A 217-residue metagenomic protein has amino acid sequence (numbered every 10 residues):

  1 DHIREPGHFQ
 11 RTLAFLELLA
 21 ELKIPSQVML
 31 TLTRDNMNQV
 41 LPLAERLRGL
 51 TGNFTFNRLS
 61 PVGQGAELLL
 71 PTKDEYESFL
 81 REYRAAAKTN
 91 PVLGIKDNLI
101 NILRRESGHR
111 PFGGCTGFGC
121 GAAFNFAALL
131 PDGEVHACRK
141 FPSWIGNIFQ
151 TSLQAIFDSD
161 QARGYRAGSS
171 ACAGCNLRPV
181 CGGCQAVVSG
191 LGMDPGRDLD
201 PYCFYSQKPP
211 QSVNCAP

Functional and structural regions predicted by a protein language model:
D1-D132, H136-K140, W144: Radical SAM enzyme [4Fe-4S]-AdoMet core and its adjacent flexible, acidic and glycine-rich loops/tails across
V135, R139-P217: Flexible mid-to-C-terminal extensions adjoining Fe-S/redox cofactors in radical SAM and related proteins
